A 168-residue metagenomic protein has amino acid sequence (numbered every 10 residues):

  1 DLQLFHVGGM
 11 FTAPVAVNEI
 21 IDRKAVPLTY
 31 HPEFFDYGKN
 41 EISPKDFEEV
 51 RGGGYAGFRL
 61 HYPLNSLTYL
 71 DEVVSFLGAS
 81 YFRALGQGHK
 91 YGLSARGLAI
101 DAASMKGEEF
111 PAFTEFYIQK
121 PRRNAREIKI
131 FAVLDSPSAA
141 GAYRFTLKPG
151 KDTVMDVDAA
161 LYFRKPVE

Functional and structural regions predicted by a protein language model:
D1-S104: Solvent-exposed N-terminal domain segments of exported/luminal and surface proteins
H6, F47-E49, Q87, M105-G107 (+3 more regions): Generic structural signal for short, flexible, solvent-exposed coil/loop and linker residues
F11-A13, G54-A56, N124-I128, A139-G141 (+1 more regions): Residues at beta-strand starts and edge strands
N18, R59-H61, F131-V133, T146 (+1 more regions): Residue-level recognition of well-ordered beta-strand positions that form the cores of beta-sheet-rich folds across
L28, A139-G141, V167-E168: Short helix/loop capping segments that flank catalytic or ligand/cofactor-binding pockets
F34, L64-S66, L134-S136, K151 (+1 more regions): Short loop/turn segments at secondary-structure transitions that flank enzyme active sites
G92-G150: Extended, loop-rich substrate-binding clefts of extracytoplasmic carbohydrate-active enzymes
R144-E168: Acidic (Asp/Glu-rich), glycine- and aromatic
